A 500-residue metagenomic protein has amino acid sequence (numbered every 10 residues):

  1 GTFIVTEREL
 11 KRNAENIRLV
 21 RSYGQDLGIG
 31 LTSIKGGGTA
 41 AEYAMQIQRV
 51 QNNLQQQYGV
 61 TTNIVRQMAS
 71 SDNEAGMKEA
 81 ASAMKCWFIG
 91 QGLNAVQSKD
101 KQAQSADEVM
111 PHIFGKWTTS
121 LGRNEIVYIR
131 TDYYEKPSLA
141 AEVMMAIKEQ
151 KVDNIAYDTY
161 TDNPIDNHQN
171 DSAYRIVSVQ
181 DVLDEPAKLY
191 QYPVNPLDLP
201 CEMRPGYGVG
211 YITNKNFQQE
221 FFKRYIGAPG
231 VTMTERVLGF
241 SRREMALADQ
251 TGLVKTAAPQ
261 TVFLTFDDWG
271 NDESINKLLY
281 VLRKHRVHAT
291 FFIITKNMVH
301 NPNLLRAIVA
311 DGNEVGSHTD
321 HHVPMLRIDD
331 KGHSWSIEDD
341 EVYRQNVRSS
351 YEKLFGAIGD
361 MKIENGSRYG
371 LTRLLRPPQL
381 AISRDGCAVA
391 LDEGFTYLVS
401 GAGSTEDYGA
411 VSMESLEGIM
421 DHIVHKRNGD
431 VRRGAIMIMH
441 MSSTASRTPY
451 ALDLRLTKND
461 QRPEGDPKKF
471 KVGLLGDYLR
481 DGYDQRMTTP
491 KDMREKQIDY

Functional and structural regions predicted by a protein language model:
T2, K11, N52, Q56-V60 (+10 more regions): Terminal accessory/targeting
T2-S105, L121-R130, K215-F221, Y225 (+4 more regions): Metal-dependent polysaccharide deacetylase catalytic core of the NodB/CE4 family, i.e., the active-site-bearing domain
N16-I17, T251-L253, H425-K426: Short beta-strand/turn micro-motifs at beta-sheet edges
D268: His/Cys-centered metal/cofactor-coordination and adjacent catalytic loops
